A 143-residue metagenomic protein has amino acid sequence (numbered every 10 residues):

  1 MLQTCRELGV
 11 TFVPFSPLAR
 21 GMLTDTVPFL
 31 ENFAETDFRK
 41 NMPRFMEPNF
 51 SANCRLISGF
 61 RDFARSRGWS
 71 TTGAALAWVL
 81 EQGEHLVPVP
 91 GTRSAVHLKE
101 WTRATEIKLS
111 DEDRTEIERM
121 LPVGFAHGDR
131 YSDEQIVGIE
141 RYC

Functional and structural regions predicted by a protein language model:
M1-T36, S70: Aromatic-lined glycan-binding groove of carbohydrate-active enzymes
E7, E35-S66, E81, H85 (+1 more regions): Terminal-tail/helix-coil boundary detector
V13-S16, V87-V89, L121: Hydrophobic alpha-helix-in-membranes signature
M22, H97-E100: Phosphate- and divalent-cation-binding pockets in alpha/beta enzyme and binding domains that engage nucleotide-derived
R55, W69, R93: Residue-level signal for the nucleotide or nucleotide-sugar donor/cofactor binding architecture
A74: Glycine/threonine-rich phosphate-binding loop and adjacent beta-strand/alpha-helix elements that clamp
L86-H97: Glycine-rich phosphate-binding active-site loops on the catalytic face of alpha/beta enzymes
